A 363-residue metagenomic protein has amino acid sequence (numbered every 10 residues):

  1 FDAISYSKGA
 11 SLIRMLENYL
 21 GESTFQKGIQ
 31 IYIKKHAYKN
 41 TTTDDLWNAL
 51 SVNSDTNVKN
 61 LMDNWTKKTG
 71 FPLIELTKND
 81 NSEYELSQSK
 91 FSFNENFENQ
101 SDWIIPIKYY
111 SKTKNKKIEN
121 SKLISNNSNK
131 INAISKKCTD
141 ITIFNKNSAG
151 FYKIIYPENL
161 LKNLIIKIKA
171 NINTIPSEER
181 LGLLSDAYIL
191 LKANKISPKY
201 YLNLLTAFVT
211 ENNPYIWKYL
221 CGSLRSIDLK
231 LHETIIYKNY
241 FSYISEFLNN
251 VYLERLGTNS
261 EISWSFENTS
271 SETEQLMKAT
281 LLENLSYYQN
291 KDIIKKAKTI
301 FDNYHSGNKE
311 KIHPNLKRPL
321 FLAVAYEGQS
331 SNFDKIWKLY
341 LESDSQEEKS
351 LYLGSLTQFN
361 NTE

Functional and structural regions predicted by a protein language model:
D2-I4, K8-Q30, K34-E363: Non-catalytic accessory/interaction domains
